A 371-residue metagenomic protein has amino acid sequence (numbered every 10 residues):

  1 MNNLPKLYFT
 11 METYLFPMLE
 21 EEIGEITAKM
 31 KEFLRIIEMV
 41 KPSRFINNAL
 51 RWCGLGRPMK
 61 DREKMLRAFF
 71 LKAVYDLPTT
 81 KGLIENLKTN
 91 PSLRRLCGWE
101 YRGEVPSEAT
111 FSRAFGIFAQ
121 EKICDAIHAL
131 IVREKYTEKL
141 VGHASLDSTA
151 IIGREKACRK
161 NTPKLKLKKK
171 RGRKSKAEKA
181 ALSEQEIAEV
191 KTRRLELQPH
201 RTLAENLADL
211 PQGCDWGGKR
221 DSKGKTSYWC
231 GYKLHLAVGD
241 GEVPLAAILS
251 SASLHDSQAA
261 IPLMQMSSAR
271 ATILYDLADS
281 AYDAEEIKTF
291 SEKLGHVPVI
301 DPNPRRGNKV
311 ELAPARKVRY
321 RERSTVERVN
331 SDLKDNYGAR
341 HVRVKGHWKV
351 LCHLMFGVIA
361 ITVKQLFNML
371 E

Functional and structural regions predicted by a protein language model:
M1-I46, N368-E371: Charged, often Cys/His-bearing segments associated with DNA-binding zinc-finger transcription factors
T27-Y75: Basic, short loop/linker segments at the boundary and entry of helix-turn-helix/winged-helix-like folds
G54-E63, T226-S227, V344-H353: Structural motif
T80-G98, K135: DNA-recognition alpha helix
L96-A109, R306-G307: Phosphate-backbone recognition surface of nucleic-acid-processing proteins
E108, S112-K293: Polybasic low-complexity intrinsically disordered regions
S280-W348: Helix-centered, glycine/charged polyanion-binding patches within enzymatic domains that contact phosphate-containing
W348-E371: Charge-patterned, long linear interaction tracts outside catalytic cores
